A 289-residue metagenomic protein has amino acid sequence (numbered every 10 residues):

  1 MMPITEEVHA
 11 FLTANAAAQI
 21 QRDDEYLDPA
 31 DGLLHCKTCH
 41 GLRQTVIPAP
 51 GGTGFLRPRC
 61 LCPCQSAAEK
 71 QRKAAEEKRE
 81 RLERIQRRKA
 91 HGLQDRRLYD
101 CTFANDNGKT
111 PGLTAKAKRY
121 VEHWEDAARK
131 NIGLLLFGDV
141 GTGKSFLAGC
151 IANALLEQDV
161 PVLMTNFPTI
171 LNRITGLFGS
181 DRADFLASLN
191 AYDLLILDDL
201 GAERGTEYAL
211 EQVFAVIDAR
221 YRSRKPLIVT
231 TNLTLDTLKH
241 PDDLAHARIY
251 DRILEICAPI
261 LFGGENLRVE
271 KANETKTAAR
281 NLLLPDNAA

Functional and structural regions predicted by a protein language model:
I20-L33, G52-L56: Short, flexible, mixed-charge glycine/proline-rich loop motifs that serve as phosphate/nucleic-acid-contacting
C36-C39, C62: Short cysteine-rich clusters marking metal-coordination/redox-active sites
R43-Q94: Interdomain "pre-motor" coupling segment immediately N-terminal to P-loop NTPase/helicase cores
F103-A127, A289: N-terminal pre-Walker A segment at the start of P-loop NTPase domains
K109-K118, A152-Y192, R204-E211: Short glycine-rich substrate-engagement loop in P-loop NTPases that contacts/grips substrate
D126-A148: Walker A/P-loop nucleotide-binding motif
V160-P161, A191-L194, S223-V229: Loop/turn-to-beta-strand initiation segments
N172-I174, L200-A289: Replace "adjacent to P-loop NTPase cores in ATP/GTP-dependent enzymes" with "adjacent to NTP-binding cores
